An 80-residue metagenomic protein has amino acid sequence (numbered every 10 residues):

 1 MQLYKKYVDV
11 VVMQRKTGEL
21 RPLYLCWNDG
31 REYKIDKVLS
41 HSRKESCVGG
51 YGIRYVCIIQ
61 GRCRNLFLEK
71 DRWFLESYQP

Functional and structural regions predicted by a protein language model:
M1-P80: Cysteine-centric segments in proteins
